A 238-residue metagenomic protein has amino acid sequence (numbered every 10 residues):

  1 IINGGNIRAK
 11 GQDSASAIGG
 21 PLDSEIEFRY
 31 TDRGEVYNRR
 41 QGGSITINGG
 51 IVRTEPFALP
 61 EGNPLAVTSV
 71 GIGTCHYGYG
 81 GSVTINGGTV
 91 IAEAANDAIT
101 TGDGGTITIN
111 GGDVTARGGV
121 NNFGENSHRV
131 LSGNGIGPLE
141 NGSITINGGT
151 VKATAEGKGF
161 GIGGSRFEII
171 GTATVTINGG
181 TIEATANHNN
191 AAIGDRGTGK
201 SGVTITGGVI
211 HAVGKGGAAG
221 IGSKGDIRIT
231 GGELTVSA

Functional and structural regions predicted by a protein language model:
I1-G11, G20-G118, G124-E156, G164-A186 (+2 more regions): Surface-exposed loop/turn motifs in large extracellular/passenger domains
